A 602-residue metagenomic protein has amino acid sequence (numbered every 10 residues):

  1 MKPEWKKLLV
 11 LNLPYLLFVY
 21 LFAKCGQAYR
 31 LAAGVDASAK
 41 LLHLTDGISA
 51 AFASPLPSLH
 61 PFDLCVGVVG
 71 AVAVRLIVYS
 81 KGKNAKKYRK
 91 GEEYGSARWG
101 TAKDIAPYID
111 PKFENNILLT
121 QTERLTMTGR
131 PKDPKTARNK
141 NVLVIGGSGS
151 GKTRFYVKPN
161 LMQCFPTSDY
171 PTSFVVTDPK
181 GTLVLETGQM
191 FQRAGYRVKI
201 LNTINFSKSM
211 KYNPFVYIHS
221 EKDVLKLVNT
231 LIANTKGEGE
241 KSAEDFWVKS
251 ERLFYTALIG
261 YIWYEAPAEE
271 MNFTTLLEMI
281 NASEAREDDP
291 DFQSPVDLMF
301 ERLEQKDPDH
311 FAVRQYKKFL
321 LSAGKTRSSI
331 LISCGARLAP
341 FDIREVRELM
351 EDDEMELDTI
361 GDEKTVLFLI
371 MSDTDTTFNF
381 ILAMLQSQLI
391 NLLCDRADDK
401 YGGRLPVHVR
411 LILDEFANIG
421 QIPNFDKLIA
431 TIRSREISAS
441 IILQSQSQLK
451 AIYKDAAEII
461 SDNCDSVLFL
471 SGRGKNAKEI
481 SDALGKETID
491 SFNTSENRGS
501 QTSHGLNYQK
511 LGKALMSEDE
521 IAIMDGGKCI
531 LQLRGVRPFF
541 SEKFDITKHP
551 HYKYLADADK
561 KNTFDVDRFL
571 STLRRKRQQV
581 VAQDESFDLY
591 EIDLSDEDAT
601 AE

Functional and structural regions predicted by a protein language model:
M1-S150, R154-M162, T167-D169, R498 (+1 more regions): Basic- and hydrophobic-enriched, low-structure N-terminal and domain-boundary segments that flank ATP-binding catalytic
W5, W99, W247, W263 (+3 more regions): A residue-identity detector for tryptophan
K24, M127, K132-I437, I452 (+4 more regions): P-loop NTPase motor domains
S49-S54, D63-N116, E221-L231, M279-A282 (+4 more regions): Short alpha-helical interface patches
D110, L125-P131, K236-F246, A268 (+1 more regions): Low-complexity, polar-biased intrinsically disordered regions enriched in Pro/Ser/Thr/Gly
F113, L119, F380-Q388, I480-A483: Conserved long hydrophobic alpha-helices within structured protein cores
I429-I530: Conserved ATP-driven motor cores of ASCE-family P-loop NTPases powering translocation/secretion/packaging/pilus
